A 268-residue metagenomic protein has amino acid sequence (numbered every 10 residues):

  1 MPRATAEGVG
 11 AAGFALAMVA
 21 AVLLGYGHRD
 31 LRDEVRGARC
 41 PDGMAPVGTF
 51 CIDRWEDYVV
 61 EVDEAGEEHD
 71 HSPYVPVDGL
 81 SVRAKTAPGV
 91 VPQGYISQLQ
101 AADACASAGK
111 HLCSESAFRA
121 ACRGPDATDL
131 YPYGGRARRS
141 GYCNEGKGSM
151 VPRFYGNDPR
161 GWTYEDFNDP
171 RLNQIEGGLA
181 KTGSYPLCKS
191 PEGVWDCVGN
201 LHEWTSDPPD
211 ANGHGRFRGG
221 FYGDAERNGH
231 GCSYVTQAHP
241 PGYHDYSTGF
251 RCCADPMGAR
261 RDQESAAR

Functional and structural regions predicted by a protein language model:
M1-F14: N-terminal Sec-pathway targeting helices
A6-G8, V19-L23: Short stretches within intrinsically disordered, low-complexity N-terminal or propeptide regions
F14-A17, G25-G27, V35, V59 (+7 more regions): Disulfide-stabilized, aromatic/cysteine-rich ligand-recognition loop
Y26-R29, R136: Intrinsically disordered, low-complexity regions enriched in serine, threonine, proline and polar/charged residues
L31-R39: Intrinsically disordered, low-complexity regulatory segments in eukaryotic proteins
A38-D126, R138, L172-E192: Short aromatic-cysteine micro-motif
C51, L201, G249: Short hydrophobic-acidic sequence motifs that mark active-site Asp/Glu residues
Q100-S233, Y246: Functional-site microenvironments in short loops/helix caps that host divalent-cation chemistry
